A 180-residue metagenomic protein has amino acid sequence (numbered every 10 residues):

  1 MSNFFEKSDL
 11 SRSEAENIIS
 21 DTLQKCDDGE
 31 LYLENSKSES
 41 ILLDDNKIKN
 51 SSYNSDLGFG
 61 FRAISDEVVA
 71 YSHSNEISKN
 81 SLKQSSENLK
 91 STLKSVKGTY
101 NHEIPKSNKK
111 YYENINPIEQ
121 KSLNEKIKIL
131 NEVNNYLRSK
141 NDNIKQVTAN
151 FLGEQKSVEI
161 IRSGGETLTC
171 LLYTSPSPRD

Functional and structural regions predicted by a protein language model:
S2-S40, K83-T169: Acidic low-complexity segments
C26-D28, L57-F59, D66-V69, N141-V147 (+1 more regions): Short coil/turn connectors at secondary-structure junctions
E39-L93: N-terminal alpha-helical targeting/anchoring segments
Y53, L171-L172: A generic structural micro-feature
Y173-D180: Conserved small/polar residues in nucleotide/adenosyl-binding loops
